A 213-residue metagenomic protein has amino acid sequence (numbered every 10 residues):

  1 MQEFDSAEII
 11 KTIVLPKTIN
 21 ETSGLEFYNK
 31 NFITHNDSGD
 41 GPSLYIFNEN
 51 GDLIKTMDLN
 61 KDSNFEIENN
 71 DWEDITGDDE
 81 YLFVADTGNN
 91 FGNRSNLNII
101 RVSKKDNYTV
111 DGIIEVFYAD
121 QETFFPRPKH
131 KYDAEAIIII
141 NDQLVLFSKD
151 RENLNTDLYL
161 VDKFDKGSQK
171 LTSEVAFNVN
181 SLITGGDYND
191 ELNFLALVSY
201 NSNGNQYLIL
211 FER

Functional and structural regions predicted by a protein language model:
M1-R213: Sequence/structural signature of beta-propeller domains
